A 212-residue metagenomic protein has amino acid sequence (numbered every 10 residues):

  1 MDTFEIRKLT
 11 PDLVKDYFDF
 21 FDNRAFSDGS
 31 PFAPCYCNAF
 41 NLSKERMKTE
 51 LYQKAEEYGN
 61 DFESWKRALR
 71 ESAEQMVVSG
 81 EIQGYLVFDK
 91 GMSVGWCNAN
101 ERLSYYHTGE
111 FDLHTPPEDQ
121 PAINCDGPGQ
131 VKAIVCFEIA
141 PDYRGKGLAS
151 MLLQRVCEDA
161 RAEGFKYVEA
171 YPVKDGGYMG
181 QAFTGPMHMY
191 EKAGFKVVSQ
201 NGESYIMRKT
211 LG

Functional and structural regions predicted by a protein language model:
M1-A55: Conserved N-terminal entry element of GNAT/NAT acetyltransferase domains
F21-N38, C97-E110, E158-A160: Short, solvent-exposed beta-strand-terminating loops
T49-E50, E57-Y85, L103-T108, A133: A short helix-loop-beta-strand connector motif used in the catalytic cores of GNAT acetyltransferases and, in some
Q75-S79, F88, M92-C136, R144 (+1 more regions): Conserved acyl-donor/pantetheine-binding loop and adjacent beta-alpha core of acyl/acetyltransferases and related
L86-F88, N98, I206-T210: Short, well-ordered beta-strand micro-motif
P117-E118, I134-I139, G145-R161: Conserved acetyl-CoA-binding loop-helix of GNAT-fold acetyltransferases
Q130-I134, A160-G180: Conserved GNAT acetyl-CoA-binding A-motif
Q181-H188, A193-G194, V198-G212: C-terminal "cap" of GNAT-fold acetyltransferases
